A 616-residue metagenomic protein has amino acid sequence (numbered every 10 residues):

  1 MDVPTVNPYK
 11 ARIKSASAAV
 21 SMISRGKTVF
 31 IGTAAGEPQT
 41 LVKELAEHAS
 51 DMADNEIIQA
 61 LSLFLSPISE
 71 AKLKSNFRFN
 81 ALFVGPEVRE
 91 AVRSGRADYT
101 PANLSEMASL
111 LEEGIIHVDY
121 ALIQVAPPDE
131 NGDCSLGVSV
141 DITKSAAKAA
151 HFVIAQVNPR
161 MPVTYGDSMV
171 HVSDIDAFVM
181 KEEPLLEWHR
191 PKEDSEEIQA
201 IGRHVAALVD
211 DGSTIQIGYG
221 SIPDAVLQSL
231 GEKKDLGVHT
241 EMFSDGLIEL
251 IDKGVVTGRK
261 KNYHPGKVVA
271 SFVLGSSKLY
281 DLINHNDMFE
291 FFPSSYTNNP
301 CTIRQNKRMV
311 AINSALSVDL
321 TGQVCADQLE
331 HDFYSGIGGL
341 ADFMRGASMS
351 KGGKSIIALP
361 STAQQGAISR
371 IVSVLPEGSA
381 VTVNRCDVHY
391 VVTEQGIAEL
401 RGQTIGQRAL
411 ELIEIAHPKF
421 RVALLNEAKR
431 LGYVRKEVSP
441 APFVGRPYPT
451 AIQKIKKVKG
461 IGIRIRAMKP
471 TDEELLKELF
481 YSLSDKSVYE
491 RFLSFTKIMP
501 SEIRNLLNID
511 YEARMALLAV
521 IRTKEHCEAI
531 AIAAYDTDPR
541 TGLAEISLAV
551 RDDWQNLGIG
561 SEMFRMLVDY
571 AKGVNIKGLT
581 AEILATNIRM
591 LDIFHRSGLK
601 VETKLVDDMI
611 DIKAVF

Functional and structural regions predicted by a protein language model:
M1-P440: Conserved alpha/beta enzyme-core scaffold
K192, K436-I455: Long, charged amphipathic helices and adjacent flexible linkers at domain junctions
R446-F616: Long, contiguous binding/interaction regions
